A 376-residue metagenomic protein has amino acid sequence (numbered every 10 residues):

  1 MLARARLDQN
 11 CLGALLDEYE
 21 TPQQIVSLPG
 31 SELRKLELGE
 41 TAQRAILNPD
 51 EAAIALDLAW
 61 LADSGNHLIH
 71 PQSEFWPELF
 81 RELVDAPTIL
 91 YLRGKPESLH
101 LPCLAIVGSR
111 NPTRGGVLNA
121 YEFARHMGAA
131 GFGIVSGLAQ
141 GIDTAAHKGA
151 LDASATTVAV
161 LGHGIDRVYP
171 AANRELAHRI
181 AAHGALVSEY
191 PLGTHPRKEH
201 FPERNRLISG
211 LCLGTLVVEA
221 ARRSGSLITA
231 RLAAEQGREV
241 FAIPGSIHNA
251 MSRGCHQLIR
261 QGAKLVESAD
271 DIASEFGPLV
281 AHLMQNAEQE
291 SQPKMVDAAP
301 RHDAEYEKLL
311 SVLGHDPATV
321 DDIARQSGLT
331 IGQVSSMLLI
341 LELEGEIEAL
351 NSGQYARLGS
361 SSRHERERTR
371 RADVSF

Functional and structural regions predicted by a protein language model:
M1-D85: N-terminal positively charged helical leader segments and presequences
T21, A59-S64, H70-F376: Glycine-biased, small-residue-rich flexible motifs in mid-sequence functional cores and linkers
